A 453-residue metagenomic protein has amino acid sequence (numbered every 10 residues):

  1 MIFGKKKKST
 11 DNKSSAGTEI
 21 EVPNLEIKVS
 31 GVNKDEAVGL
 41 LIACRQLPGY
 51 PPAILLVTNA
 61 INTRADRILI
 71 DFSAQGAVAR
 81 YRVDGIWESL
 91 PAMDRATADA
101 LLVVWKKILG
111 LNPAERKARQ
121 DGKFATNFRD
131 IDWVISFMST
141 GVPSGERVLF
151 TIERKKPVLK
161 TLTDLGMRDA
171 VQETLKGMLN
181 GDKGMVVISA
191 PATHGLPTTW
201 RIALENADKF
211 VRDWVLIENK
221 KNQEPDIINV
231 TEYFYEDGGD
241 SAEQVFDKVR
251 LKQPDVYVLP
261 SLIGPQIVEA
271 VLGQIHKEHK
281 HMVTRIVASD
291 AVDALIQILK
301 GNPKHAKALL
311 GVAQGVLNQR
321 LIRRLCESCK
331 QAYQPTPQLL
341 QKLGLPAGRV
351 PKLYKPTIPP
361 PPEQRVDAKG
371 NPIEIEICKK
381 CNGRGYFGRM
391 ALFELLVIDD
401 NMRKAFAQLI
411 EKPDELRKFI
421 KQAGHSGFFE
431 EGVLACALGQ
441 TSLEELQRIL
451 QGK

Functional and structural regions predicted by a protein language model:
M1-N12: N-terminal acidic, proline/glycine-rich, low-complexity intrinsically disordered segments
I2-F3, I20-V29, A37-K453: Short, flexible helix-loop junctions that flank or precede catalytic/ligand sites
K13, G17-E19: Long, low-complexity intrinsically disordered linkers/tails
